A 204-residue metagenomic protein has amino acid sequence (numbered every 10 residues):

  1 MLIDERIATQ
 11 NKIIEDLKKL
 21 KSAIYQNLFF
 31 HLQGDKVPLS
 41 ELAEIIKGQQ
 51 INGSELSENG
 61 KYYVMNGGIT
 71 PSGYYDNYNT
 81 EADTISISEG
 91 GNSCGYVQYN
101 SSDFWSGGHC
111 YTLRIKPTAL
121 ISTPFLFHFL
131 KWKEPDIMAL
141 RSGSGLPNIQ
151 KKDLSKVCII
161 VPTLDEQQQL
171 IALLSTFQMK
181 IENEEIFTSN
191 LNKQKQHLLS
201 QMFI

Functional and structural regions predicted by a protein language model:
M1-D35, K156-I204: Amphipathic alpha-helical coiled-coil/heptad-repeat segments
K19-L20, N27-Q50, E55-G67, K156 (+1 more regions): Non-catalytic DNA-recognition/assembly elements of restriction-modification systems
A23, G34-V37, I121, I149: A broad, structural micro-motif
G53-E55, L140-S142, E185-S189: A short, aromatic/hydrophobic, helix- or strand-capping loop or linear motif that either lines the entrance/gate
N66-K133, R141-G143, Q150-L154: A short beta-sheet element
E134-I137, M179: A common structural junction motif
